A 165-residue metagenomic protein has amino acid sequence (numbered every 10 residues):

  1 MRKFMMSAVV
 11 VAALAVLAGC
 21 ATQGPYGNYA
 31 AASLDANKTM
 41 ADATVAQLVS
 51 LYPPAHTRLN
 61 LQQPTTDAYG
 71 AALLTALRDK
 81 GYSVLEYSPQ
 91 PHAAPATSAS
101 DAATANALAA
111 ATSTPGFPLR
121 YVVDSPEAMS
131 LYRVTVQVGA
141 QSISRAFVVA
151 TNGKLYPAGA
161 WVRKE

Functional and structural regions predicted by a protein language model:
M1-V9: Bacterial N-terminal signal peptides that target proteins for export
A15-G19: C-terminal motif of bacterial Sec signal peptides marking the signal peptidase cleavage site
A21-P25: Bacterial signal peptide processing site
Y26-K38: Glycine-rich phosphate-binding "P-loop"
N37-A72: Post-signal-peptide N-terminal segment of Sec-exported extracytoplasmic proteins
A68-S88: Short, low-complexity, polybasic intrinsically disordered segments
L85-G139: A short, hydrophobic beta-strand-centered structural micro-motif
Y132, V138-E165: Glycine-rich, aromatic-bearing surface loops/beta-hairpins
